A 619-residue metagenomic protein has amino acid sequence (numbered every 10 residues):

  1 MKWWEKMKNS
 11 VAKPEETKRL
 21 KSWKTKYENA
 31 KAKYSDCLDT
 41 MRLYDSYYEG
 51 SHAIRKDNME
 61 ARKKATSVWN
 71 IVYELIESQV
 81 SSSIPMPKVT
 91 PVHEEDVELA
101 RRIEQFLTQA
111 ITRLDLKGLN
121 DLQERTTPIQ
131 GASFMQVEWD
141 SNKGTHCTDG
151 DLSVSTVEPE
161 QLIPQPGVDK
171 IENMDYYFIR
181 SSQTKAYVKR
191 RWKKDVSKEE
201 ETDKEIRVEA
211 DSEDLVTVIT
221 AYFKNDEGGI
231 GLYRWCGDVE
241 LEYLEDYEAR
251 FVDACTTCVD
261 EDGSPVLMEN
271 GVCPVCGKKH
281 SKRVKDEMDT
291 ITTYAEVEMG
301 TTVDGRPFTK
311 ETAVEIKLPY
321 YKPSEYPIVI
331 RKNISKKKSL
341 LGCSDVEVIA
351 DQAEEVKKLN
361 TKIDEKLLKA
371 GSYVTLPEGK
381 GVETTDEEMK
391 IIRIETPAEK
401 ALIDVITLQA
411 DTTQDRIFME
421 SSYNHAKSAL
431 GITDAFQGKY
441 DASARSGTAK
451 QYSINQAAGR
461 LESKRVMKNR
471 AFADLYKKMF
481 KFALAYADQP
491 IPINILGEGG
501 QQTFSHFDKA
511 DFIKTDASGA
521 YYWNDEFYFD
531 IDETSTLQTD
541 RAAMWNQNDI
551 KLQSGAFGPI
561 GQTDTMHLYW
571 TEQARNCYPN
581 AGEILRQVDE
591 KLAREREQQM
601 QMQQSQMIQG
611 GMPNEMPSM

Functional and structural regions predicted by a protein language model:
M1-D57, T127, M135, S141-C147 (+5 more regions): C-terminal anchoring/interaction modules
M1-I291, V297-V303, A313, Q414 (+4 more regions): Extended, helix-rich architectural segments
K56, R62-V68, S83, Y321 (+5 more regions): Terpene synthase/cyclase
H93-A100, K317-Y320, I334-K338, Q352-E354 (+2 more regions): A broad, low-specificity signal for short, low-complexity segments enriched in glycine/proline and polar/charged
I129, T156, L215, K322-E325 (+3 more regions): A short, structural micro-pattern
V275-C276, F308, P319-I328: Hydrophobic/aromatic interaction determinants used to assemble and anchor large protein complexes
Y326, N333-S335, G342-E355, L359: Solvent-exposed, non-transmembrane regions of membrane-associated proteins
L340-D351, A410-F418: Short alpha-helix boundary/capping segments
